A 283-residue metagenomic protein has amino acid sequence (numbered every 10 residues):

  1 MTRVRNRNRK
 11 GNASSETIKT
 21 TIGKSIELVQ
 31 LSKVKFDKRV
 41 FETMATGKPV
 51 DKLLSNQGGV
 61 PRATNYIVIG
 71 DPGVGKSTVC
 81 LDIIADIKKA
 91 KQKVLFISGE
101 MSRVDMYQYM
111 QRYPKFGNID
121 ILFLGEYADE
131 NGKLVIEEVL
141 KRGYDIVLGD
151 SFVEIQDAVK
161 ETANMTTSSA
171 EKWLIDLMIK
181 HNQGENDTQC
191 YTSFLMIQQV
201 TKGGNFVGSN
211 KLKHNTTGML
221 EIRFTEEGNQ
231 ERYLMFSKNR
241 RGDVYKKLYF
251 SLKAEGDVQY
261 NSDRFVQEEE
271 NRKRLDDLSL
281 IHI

Functional and structural regions predicted by a protein language model:
R3-V4, K10-I22: Interdomain "pre-motor" coupling segment immediately N-terminal to P-loop NTPase/helicase cores
K24-L54: N-terminal pre-Walker A segment at the start of P-loop NTPase domains
S55-A63: Phosphate-binding P-loop
R62-K133: Conserved P-loop
I67, I146-D150, L195: Structural motif
G125-C190: Phosphate-binding/switch loop-helix module in NTP-utilizing enzymes
Q183-D276: Phosphate-binding/switch region of NTP-binding enzymes
I281-I283: Conserved small/polar residues in nucleotide/adenosyl-binding loops
